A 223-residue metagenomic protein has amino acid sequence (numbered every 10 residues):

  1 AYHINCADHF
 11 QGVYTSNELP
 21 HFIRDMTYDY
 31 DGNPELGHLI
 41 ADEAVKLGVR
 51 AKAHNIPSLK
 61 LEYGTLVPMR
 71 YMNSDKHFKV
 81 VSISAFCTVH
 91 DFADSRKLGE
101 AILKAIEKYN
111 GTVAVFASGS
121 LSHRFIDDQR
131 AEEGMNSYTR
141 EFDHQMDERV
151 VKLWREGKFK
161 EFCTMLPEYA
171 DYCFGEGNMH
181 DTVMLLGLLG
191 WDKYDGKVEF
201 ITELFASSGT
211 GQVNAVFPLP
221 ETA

Functional and structural regions predicted by a protein language model:
A1, G111-G119, L185: Beta-strand elements within well-structured catalytic alpha/beta cores of enzymes that handle phosphate/sulfate esters
Y2-K97, K108, D128-A223: Flexible, D/E/H-enriched segments
L39, L98-I102, S118: Short, hydrophobic/aromatic alpha-helical segments in well-folded domains
E100-V113: Non-transmembrane, aqueous-exposed alpha-helical and coiled segments at domain scale
S122-F125: Short, conserved secondary-structure transition motifs
